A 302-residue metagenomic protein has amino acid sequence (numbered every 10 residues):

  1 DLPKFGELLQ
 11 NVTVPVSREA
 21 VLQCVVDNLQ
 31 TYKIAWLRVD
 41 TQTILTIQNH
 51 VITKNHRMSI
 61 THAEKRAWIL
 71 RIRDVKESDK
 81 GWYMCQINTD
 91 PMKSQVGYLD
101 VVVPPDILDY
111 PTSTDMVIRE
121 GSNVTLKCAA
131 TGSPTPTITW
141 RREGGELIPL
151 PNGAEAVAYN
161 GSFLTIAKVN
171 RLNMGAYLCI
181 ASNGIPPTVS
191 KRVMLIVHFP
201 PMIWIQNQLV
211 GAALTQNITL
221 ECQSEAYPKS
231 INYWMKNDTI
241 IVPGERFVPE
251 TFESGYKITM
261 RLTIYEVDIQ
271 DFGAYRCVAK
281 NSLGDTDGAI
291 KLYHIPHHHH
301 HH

Functional and structural regions predicted by a protein language model:
D1-P3, D27-R57, D106-I107, S133-P151 (+1 more regions): N-terminal V-set
L2-L8, P104-T112, P200-Q206: Proline-enriched interdomain boundary motifs that mark the N-terminal boundary and often initiate the first structured
L9-V14, T112-I118, T125, N207-A212 (+1 more regions): Short beta-strand segments of immunoglobulin-like
Q10, A20, H56, R66-L70 (+5 more regions): Short strand-edge motifs at loop-to-beta-strand transitions and within beta-strands of extracellular beta-rich domains
P15-Q23, L29-T31, A63-A67, R73-C85 (+11 more regions): Solvent-exposed loop/turn motifs of extracellular immunoglobulin-like beta-sandwich domains
C24, W36, Y83-Q86, L99 (+6 more regions): Core motif of extracellular immunoglobulin-like domains
M84-P104, A176-F199, V278-H297: Extracellular/luminal immunoglobulin-like beta-sandwich modules
H298-H302: Extracellular mucin-like/proteoglycan-style low-complexity regions
